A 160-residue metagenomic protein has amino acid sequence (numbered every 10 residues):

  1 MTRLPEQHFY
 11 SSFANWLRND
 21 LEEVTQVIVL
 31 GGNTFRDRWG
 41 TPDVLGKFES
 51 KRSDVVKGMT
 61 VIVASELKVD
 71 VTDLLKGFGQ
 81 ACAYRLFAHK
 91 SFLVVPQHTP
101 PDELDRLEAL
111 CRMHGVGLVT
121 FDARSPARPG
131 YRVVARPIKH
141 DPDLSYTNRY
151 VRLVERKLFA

Functional and structural regions predicted by a protein language model:
M1-S50: Acidic-basic catalytic patches of nuclease active cores, encompassing PD-(D/E)XK and other metal-cofactor nuclease
S11, F78, L104-D105: Residue-level marker for well-ordered alpha-helical positions
F13, V44-D54, T60-D70: Conserved catalytic cores of phosphodiester-cleaving nucleases, focusing on short active-site segments
N15, C82, L86, A109: Surface-exposed charge patches
D37, K57-G58: Generic structural signal for beta-strand residues in well-ordered domains
R38, R112-A160: Non-catalytic C-terminal interaction segments of nucleic acid-processing enzymes
G58-K90, Q97: Mg2+/Mn2+-dependent nuclease catalytic core
T72-L74, F87-P126: Nucleic-acid nuclease catalytic cores
